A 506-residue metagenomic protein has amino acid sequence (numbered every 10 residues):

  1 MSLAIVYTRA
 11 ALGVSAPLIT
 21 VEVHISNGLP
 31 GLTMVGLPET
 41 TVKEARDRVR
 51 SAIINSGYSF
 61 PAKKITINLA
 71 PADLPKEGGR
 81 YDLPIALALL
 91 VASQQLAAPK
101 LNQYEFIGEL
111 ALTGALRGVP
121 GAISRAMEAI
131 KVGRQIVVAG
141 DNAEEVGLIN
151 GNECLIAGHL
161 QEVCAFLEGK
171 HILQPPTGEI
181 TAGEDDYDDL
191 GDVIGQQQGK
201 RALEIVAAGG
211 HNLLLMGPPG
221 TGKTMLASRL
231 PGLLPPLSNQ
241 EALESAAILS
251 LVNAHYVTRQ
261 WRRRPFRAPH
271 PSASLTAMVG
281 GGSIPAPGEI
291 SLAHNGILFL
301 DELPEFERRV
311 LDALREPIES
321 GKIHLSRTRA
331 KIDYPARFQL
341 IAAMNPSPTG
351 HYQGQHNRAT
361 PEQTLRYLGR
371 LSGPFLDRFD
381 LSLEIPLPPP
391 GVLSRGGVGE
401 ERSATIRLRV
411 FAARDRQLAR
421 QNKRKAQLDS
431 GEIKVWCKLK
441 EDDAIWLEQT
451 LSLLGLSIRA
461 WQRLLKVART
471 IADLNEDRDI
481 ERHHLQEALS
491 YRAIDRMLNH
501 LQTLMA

Functional and structural regions predicted by a protein language model:
M1-L214, P218-M225, W261, S326 (+1 more regions): Peripheral, non-AAA+ core regions of ATP-driven protein-machinery
V35-R46, P61, N68-G78, I284-P285 (+2 more regions): Basic, amphipathic alpha-helical bundle interface domains used for macromolecular binding and assembly
T113, L300, F306-E307, G350: Catalytic P-loop NTPase motifs of RecA-like helicase/translocase cores
E168-I205, G209, L237-I290: P-loop NTPase nucleotide-binding/switch module
L215-H255, S320: Walker A/P-loop
G217, G280, E302: The Walker A (P-loop) glycine that initiates the GxxxxGKT/S ATP-binding motif of P-loop NTPases
N295, D301-L303, A313: Walker B catalytic acidic pair
